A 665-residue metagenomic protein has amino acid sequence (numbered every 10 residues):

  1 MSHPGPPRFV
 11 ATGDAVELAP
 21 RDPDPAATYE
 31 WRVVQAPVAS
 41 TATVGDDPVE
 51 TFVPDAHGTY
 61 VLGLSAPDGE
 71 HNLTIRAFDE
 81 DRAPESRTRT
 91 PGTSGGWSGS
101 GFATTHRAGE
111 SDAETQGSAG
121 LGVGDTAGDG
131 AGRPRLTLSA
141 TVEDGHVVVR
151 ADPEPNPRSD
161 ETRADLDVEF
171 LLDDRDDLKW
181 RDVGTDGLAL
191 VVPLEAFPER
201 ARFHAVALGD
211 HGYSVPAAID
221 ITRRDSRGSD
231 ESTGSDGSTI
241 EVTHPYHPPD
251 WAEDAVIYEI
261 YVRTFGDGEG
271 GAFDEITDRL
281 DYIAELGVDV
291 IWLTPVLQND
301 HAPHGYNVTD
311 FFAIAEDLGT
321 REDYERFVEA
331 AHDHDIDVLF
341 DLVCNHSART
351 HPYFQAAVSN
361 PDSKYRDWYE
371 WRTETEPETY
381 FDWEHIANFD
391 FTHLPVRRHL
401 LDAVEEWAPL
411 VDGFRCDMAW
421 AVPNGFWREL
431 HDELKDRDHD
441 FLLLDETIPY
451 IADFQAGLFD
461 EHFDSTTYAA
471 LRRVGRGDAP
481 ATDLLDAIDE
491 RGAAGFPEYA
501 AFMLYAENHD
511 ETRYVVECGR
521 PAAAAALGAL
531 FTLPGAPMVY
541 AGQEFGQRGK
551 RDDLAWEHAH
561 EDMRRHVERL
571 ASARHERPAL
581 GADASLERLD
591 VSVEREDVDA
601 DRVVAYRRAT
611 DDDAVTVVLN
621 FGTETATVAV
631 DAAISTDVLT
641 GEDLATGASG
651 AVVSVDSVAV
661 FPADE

Functional and structural regions predicted by a protein language model:
S2, V10-R21, E30, V49 (+7 more regions): N-terminal structural segment of carbohydrate-active enzymes
P54-A56, A66, L194-F197: Residue-level recognition of secondary-structure-to-loop junctions
Y261-D274, N307-R321, D382-R398, D412-A421 (+3 more regions): The substrate-binding groove and active-site-proximal loops of carbohydrate-active enzymes, especially glycoside
R263-D267, V296-Y324, E329-A408, E429-L430 (+1 more regions): Substrate-binding/active-site clefts of carbohydrate-active enzymes
D412, D417-E498, F502, R548-R569 (+1 more regions): Active-site-proximal helices and loops of the catalytic beta/alpha 8
M503-E561: Aromatic/acidic polysaccharide-binding cleft in carbohydrate-active enzymes
Y540, G546-V615: Glycan-recognition and catalytic regions of carbohydrate-active enzymes
A645-E665: C-terminal beta-strand-rich structural cap/linker in extracellular carbohydrate-active enzymes
